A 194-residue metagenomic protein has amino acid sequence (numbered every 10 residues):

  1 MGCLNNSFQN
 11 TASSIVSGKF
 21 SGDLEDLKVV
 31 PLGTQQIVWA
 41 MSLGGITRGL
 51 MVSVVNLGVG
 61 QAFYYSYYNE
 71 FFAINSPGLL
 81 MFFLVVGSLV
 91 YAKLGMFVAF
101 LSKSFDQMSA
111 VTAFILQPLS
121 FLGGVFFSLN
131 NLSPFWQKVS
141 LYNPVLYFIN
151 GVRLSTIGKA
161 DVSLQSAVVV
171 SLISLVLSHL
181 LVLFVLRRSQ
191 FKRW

Functional and structural regions predicted by a protein language model:
M1-N10: Long, hydrophobic alpha-helical segments
Q9-S13, S21-E25, N56, G95: Interfacial helix-capping/hinge residues at the ends of transmembrane alpha-helices
S14-G45: Helix-loop-helix units of permease transmembrane domains in multi-pass membrane transporters, especially ABC
V16, K28, L32, F63 (+4 more regions): Short helix-loop-helix connector
S17, Q61, Y65, F100 (+4 more regions): Transmembrane helix-loop junction
T34-Q35, W39-T112, Q117, A160-L183: Alpha-helical transmembrane segments and their short interhelical loops
E70, S120-L177: Membrane-interfacial helix-loop-helix junctions in multi-pass membrane proteins
L186-W194: Short cytosolic juxtamembrane segments of multi-pass membrane proteins
